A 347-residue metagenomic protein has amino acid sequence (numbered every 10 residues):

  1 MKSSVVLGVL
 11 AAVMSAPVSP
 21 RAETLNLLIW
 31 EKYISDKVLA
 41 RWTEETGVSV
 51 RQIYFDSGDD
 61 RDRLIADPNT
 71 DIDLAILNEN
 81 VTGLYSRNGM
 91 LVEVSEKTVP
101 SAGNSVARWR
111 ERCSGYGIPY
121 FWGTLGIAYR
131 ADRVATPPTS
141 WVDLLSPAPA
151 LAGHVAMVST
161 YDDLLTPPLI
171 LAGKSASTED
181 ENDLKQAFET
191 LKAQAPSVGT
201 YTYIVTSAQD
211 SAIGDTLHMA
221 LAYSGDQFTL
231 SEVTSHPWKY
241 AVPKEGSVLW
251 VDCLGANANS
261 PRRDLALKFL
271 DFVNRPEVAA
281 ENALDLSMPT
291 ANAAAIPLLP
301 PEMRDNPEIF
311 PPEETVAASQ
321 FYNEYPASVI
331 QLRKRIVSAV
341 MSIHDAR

Functional and structural regions predicted by a protein language model:
E23-Y85: Early extracytoplasmic/lumenal segment of secretory-pathway proteins
E79-T216: Extracytoplasmic ligand-binding site segments that recognize negatively charged/polar headgroups
V81-L84, I213, H218-P237: A ligand-binding cleft/hinge motif common to bilobed small-molecule-binding domains
Y85-E93, E111-G115, L230-V242, D305-P307: Ligand-binding "clamshell"
G123, K185-Q194, T234-A258, R304: Periplasmic-binding protein-like
G126-R133, L169-K174, W250-R263, E281: A bilobed periplasmic-binding-protein/Venus flytrap-type ligand-binding module shared by bacterial periplasmic
N257-A317: Mature extracytoplasmic/periplasmic domains
E313-R347: Conserved C-terminal helix/tail region of periplasmic/extracytoplasmic solute-binding proteins
